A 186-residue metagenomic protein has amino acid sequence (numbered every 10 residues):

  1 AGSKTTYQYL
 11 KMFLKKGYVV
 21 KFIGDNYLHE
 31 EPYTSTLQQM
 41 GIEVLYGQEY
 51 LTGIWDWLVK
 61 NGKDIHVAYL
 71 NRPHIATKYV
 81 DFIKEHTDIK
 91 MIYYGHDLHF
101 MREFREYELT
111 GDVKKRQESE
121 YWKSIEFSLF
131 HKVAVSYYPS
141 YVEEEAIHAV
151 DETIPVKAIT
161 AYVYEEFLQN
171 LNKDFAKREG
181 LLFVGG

Functional and structural regions predicted by a protein language model:
A1-Q39, E43: N-terminal subdomain of nucleotide-sugar transferases
G2, N71-R72, Y138-S140: Replace "coordinates the UDP/GDP/TDP-sugar" with "coordinates nucleotide-activated sugar donors
L58-T77, K90-I92: Short N-terminal targeting/anchoring amphipathic segment
H86-F104: Active-site proximal beta-strand in glycosyltransferases
T87-D88, K132-Y138, V142-V163: Helix-loop-beta element that forms the nucleotide-linked donor phosphate-binding surface in glycosyltransferases
H99, K114-V135: Membrane-proximal helix-turn-helix segments that form the acceptor-binding/catalytic region of lipid-linked
F100-F104, H148, K157-A158, Y162-R178: Acidic anion/phosphate-binding donor-loop and adjacent secondary structure in glycosyltransferase catalytic cores
Y137, F175-G186: Conserved donor-binding/catalytic core segment of Leloir-type glycosyltransferases
